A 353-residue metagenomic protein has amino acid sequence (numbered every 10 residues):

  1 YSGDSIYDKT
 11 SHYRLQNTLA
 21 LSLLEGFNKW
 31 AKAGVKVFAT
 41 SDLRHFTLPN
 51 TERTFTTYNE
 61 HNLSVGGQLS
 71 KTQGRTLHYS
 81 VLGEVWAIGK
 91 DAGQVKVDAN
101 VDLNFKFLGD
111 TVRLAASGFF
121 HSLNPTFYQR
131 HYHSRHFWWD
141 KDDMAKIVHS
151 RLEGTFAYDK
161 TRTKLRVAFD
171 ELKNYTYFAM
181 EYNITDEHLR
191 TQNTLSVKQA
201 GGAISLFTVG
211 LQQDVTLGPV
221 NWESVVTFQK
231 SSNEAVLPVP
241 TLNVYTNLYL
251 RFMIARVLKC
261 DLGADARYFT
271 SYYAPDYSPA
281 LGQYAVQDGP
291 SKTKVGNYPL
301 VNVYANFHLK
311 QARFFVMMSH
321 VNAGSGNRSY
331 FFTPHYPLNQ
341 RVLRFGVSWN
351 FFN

Functional and structural regions predicted by a protein language model:
Y1-N353: Exposed, low-structure sequence patches enriched in small/polar residues
